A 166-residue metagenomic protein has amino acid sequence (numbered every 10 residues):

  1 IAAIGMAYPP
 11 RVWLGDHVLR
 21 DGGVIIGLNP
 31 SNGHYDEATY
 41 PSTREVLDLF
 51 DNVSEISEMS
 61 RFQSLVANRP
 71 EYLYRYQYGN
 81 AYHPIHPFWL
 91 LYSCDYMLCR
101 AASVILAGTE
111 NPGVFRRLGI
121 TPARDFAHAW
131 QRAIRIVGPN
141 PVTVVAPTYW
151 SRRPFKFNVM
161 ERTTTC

Functional and structural regions predicted by a protein language model:
I1-Y8, V159-T165: Proteins with a high burden of low-complexity, intrinsically disordered sequence enriched in S/T/G/P/A and R, requiring
A2-V104: C-terminal catalytic subdomain
Y92-C94, C99-C166: Extended hydrophobic packing segments that form well-structured cores
